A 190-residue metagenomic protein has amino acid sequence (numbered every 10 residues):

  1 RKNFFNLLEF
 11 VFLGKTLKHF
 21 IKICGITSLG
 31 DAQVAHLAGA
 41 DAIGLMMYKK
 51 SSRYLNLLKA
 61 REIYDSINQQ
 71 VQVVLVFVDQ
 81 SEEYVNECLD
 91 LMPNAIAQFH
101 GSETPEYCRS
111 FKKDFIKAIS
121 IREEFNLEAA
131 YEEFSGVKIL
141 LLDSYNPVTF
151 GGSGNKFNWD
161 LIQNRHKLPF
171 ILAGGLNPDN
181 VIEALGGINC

Functional and structural regions predicted by a protein language model:
F4-L7, L13: Short hydrophobic targeting helices and cationic amphipathic motifs that mediate membrane/organellar targeting
F12-C190: Conserved N-terminal beta1-alpha1 strand-loop-helix module at the mouth
